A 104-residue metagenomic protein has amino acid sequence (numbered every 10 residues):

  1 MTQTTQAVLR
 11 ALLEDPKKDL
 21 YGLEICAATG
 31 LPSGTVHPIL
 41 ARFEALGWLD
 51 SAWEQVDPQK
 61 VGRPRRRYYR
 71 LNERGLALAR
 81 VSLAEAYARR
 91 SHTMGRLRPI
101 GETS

Functional and structural regions predicted by a protein language model:
M1-H37: N-terminal helix-turn-helix DNA-binding core of bacterial DNA-binding proteins
A28, Y68-R70: Short aromatic/hydrophobic contact patches that present stacked aromatics for nucleic-acid/ligand binding
L40-E44: Short, hydrophobic-biased segments on the C-terminal half of alpha helices that form "recognition helices"
L46-G62, R70: Beta-hairpin "wing" of winged helix-turn-helix
R65: Exposed loop/turn and edge beta-strand positions of beta-sandwich/beta-sheet ligand-binding modules
R74-S104: Amphipathic alpha-helical dimerization/coiled-coil segments that flank or bridge DNA-binding/regulatory modules
